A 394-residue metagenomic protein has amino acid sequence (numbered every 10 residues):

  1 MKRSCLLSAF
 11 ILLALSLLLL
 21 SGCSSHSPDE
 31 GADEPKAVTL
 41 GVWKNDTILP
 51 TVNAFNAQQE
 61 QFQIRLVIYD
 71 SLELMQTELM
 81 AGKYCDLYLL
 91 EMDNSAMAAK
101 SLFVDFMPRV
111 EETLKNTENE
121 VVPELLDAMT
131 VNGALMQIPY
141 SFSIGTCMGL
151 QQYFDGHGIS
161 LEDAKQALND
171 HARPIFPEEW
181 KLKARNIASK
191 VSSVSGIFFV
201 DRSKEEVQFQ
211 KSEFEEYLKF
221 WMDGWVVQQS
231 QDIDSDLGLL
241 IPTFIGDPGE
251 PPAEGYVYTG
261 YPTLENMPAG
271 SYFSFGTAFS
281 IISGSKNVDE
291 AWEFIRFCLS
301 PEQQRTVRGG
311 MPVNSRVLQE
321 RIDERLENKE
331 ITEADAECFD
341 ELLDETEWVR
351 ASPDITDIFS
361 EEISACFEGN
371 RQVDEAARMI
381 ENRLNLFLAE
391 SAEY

Functional and structural regions predicted by a protein language model:
M1-S4, L20-S95, T306, E375 (+1 more regions): Conserved N-terminal structural module of periplasmic/extracytoplasmic solute-binding proteins
A9-L19: Bacterial N-terminal signal peptides
I68-Q76, V226-S235: Short helix-initiation/N-cap motifs at beta->coil->alpha
E91-T146, T259-P262, N266: Hinge/lid segment of periplasmic solute-binding proteins
M136-Y140, G145, D163-F209: Extracytoplasmic/periplasmic solute-binding protein
R202-Q231: Glycine-centered hinge/linker elements that transmit conformational signals in sensory and ligand-binding systems
P252-N314: Extracytoplasmic/periplasmic substrate-recognition and gating elements
G309-A365, E390-Y394: Long, aromatic- and glycine/proline-rich binding clefts that accommodate carbohydrate-like moieties
